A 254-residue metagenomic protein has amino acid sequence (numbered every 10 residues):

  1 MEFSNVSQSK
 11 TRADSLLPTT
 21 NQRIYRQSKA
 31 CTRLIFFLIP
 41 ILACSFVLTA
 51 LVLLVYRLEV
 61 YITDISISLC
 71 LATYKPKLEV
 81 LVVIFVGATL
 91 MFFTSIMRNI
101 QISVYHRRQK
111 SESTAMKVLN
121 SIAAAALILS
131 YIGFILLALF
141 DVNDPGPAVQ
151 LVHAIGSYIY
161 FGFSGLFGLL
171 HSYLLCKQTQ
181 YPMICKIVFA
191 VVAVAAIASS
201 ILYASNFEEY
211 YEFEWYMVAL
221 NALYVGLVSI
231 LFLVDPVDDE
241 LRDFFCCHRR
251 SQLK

Functional and structural regions predicted by a protein language model:
E2-Q8, R12-Y105, M116-P145, Y158-C176 (+1 more regions): Early transmembrane alpha-helices of polytopic membrane proteins
A148-S157: Histidine-centered active-site/metal-ligand motif
Y181-V188: Membrane-interfacial entry segments at the cytosolic side of transmembrane helices
